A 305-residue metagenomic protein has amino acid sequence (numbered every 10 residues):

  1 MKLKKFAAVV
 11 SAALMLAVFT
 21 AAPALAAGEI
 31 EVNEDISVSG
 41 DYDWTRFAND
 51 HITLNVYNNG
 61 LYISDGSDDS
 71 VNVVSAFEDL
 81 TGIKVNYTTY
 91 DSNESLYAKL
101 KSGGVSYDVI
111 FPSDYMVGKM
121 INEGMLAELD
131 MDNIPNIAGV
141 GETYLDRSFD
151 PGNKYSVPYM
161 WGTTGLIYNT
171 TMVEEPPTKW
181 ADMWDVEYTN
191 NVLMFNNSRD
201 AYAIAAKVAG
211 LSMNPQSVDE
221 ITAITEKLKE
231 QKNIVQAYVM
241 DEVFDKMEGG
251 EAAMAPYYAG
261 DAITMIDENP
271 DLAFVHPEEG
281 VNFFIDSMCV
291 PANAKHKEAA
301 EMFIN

Functional and structural regions predicted by a protein language model:
F19-N33: Sec-dependent signal peptide cleavage junction
I30-K119: Early extracytoplasmic/lumenal segment of secretory-pathway proteins
G40-T45, V105-P112, A127-L166, N191: A structural signal for short loop-to-beta-strand junctions that line the ligand-binding cleft of periplasmic/secreted
V73, K179, E220-A223, K295-N305: Short amphipathic alpha-helical coupling segments at ligand-binding clamshell hinges and other catalytic/signaling
S75, L96-S106, N122-E123, D182 (+2 more regions): Short helices/loops that flank or line small-molecule/ion binding pockets
G118, L193-N197, A201, A205 (+2 more regions): Ligand-binding pocket segment of bilobal, Venus flytrap-like solute-binding proteins
G165-M172, A206-G210, F284-A299: A bilobed periplasmic-binding-protein/Venus flytrap-type ligand-binding module shared by bacterial periplasmic
D267-N305: Extracytoplasmic/periplasmic substrate-recognition and gating elements
